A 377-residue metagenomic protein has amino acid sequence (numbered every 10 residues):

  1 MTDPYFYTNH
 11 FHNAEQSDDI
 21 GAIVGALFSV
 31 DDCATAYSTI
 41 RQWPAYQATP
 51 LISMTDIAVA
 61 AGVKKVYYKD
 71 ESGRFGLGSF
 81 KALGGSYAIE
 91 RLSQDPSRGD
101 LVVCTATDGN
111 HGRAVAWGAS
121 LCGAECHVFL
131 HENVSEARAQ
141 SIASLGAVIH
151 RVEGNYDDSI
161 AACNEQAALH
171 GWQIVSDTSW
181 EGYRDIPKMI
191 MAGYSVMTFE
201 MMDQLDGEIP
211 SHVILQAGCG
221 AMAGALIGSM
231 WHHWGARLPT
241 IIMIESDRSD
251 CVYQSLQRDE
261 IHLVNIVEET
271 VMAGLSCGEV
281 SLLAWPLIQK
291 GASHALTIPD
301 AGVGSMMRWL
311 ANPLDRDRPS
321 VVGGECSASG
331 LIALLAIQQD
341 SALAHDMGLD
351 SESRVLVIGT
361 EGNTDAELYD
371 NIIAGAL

Functional and structural regions predicted by a protein language model:
M1-L377: PLP-dependent amino-acid enzyme catalytic core
